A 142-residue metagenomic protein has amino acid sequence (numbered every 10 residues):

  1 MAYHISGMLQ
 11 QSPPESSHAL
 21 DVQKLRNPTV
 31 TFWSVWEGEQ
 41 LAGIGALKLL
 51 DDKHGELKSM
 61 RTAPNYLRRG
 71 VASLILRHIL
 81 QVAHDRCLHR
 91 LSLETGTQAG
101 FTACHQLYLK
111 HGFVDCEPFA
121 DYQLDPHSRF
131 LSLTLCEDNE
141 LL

Functional and structural regions predicted by a protein language model:
M1-S16, L141-L142: Short amphipathic alpha-helix that is part of the acyltransferase structural core
L9-E37: Active-site rim helix/loop that mediates acceptor-substrate recognition in acyltransferases
T29, E37-G43, A103: Glycine-rich acetyl-CoA-binding "A-motif" of GNAT/NAT acetyltransferases
S34, Q40-L49, E56, R61: Conserved beta-strand in the GNAT
H54, L76, A83-G96: Conserved GNAT acetyl-CoA-binding A-motif
T62, R68-H84, Q106-K110: Conserved acetyl-CoA-binding loop-helix of GNAT-fold acetyltransferases
L93-C104, Y122-P126: Conserved beta-strand-loop-alpha-helix junction that forms the acyl-donor binding cleft
